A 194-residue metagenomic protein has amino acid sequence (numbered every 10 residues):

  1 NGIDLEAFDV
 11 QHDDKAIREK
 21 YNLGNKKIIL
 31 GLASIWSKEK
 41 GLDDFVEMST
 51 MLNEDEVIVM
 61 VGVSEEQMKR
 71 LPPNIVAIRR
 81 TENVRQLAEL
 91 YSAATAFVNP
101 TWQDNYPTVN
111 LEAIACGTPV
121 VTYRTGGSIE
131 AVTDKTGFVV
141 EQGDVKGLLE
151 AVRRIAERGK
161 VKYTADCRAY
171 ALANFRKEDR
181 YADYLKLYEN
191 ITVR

Functional and structural regions predicted by a protein language model:
L23-K40, V46-T50: Conserved donor-binding/catalytic core segment of Leloir-type glycosyltransferases
G62-R85: Nucleotide-activated donor-binding/catalytic signature segment of Leloir-type glycosyltransferases, i.e., the conserved
K69, T125-V139: Short acidic/histidine- and often glycine-rich active-site loop of Leloir-type glycosyltransferases that engages
R80, D134, F138-V145, R154-K160: Conserved acidic donor-binding segment of nucleotide-sugar-dependent glycosyltransferases
E89-A94: Short alpha-helical donor nucleotide-sugar binding micro-motif in glycosyltransferases
W102: Aromatic "clamp/platform" in nucleotide-sugar-dependent glycosyltransferases that forms part of the donor/acceptor
P119-T122: Short hydrophobic beta-strand element within catalytic cores of glycosyltransferases and related nucleotide-activated
V161-N174: A short, well-ordered alpha-helix in the C-terminal region of glycosyltransferases
